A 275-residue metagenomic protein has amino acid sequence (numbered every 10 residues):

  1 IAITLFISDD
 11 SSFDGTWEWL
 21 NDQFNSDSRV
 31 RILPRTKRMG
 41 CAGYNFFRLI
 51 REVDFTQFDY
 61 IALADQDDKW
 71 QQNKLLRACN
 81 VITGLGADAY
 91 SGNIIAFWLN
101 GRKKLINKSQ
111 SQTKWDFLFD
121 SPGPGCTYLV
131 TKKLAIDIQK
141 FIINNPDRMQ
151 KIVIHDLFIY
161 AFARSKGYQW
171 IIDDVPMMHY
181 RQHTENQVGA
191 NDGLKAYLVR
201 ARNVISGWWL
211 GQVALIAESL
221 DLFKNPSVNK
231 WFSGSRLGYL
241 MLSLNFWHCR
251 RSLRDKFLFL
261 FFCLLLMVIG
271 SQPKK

Functional and structural regions predicted by a protein language model:
A2-S11, L33-R35: Short beta-strand/loop segment that forms part of the nucleotide-sugar
D9-W19, M39: A conserved acidic beta->alpha catalytic loop
T36-F55: Glycine-rich, basic loop-to-helix element that forms the pyrophosphate-binding segment of sugar-nucleotide handling
F58-D67: Short beta-strand-to-loop acidic/aromatic patch adjacent to the donor-nucleotide binding site
K69, N73-K104: Conserved donor NDP-sugar-binding/catalytic core segment of glycosyltransferases
K103-P124: Short, flexible, basic/aromatic active-site loop/helix in glycosyltransferases
D147-A161: Acidic donor-binding loop at a coil-to-helix junction in glycosyltransferase catalytic cores that engages
A161-H179: Catalytic donor-sugar/metal-binding loop of nucleotide-sugar-dependent glycosyltransferases
